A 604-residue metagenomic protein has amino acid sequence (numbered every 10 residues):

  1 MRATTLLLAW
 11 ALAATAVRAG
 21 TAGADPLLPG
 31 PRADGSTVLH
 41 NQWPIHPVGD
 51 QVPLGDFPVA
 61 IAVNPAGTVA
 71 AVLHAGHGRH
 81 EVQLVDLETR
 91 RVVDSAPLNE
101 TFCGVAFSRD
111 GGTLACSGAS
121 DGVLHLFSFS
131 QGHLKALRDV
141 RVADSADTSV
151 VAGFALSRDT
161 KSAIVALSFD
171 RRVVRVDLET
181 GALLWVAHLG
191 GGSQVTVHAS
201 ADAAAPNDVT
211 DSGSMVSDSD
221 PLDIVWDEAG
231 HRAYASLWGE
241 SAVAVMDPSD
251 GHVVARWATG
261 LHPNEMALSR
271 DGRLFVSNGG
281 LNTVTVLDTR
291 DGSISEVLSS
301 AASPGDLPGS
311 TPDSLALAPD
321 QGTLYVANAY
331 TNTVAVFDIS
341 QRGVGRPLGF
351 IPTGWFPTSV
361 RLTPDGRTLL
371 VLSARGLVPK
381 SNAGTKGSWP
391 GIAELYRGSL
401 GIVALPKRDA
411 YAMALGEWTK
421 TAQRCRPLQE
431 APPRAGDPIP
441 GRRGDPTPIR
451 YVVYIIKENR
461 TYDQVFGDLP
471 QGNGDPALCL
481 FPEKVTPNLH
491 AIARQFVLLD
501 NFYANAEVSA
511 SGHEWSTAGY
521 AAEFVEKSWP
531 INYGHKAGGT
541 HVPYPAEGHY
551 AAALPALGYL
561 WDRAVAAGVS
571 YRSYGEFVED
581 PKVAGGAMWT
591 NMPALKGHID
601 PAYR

Functional and structural regions predicted by a protein language model:
T4-R18: Bacterial N-terminal signal peptides
L6, P44-V48, A493, A510: A short, polar/charged loop/turn motif at coil->beta-strand junctions and beta-hairpin connectors
R18-D437: Predominantly soluble domains enriched in secretory-pathway, periplasmic, or organellar proteins
G416-R604: N-terminal pro-sequences and low-complexity stem/linker regions of secreted or lumenal proteins
